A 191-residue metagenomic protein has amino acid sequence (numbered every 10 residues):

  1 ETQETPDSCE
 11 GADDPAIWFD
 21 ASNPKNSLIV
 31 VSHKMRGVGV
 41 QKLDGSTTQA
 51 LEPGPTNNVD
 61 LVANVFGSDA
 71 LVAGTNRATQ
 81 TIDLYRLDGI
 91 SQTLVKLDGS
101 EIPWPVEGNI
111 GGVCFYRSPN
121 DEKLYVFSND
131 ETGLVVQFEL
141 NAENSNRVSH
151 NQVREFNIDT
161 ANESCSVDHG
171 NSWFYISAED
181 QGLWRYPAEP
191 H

Functional and structural regions predicted by a protein language model:
T2-R36, P55-N57: Beta-strand-rich domains and repeat architectures in extracellular enzymes and scaffolds, especially beta-propellers
T2-S8, A50-G54, E101-E107, R154-D159: Surface loop/turn motifs at the tips and blade-to-blade linkers of beta-strand repeat domains
P15, V59-L61, V113, C165: Hydrophobic core register within WD40 beta-propeller blades
D20-N23, L43-S46, N64-F66, L84-L94 (+3 more regions): Short loop/turn segments immediately following beta-strands, especially the blade-tip and inter-blade linker loops
N26-S27, S68-A70, E122-L124, G170-S172: Short coil/turn segments that connect the beta-strands within blades of beta-propeller domains
V38-G39, I82-D83, V136, W184-R185: WD40 beta-propeller blade core
L43-I82, V95-E101: Blade-loop segments of beta-propeller domains
T81, R86-L124, N141: Asp-box/WD-like beta-propeller blade repeats and closely related beta-sheet repeat scaffolds
